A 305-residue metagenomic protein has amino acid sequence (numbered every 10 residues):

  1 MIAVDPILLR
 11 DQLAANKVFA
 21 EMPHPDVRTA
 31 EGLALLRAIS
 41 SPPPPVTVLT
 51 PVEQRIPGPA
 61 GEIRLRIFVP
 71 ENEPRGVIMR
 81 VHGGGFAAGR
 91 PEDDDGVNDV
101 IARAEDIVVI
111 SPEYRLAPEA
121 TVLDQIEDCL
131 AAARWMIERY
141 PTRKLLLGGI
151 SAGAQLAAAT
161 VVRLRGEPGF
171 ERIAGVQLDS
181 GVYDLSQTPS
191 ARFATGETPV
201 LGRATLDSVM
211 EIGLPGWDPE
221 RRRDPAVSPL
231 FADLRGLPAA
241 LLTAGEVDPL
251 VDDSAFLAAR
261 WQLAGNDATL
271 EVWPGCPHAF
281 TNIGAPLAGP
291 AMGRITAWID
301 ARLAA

Functional and structural regions predicted by a protein language model:
M1-I67, P219, P286, L303-A305: A glycine/proline-hinged amphipathic helix-loop "lid/cap" segment that gates access to hydrophobic ligand pockets
P57-P59, L65-P74, L230-R235: Short beta-strand-to-loop junctions in surface cap/lid or active-site-entrance loops
R75-G84: Short beta-strand element of the alpha/beta-hydrolase
R90-P91, V97, A102, I110-K144 (+1 more regions): Catalytic nucleophile-loop/oxyanion-hole region of alpha/beta-hydrolase and closely related hydrolase-like folds
G149, G153, A157: Gly/Ala-rich beta-loop-alpha elbow adjacent to hydrolase catalytic centers
V162, G166-E220: Hydrolase active-site cap/lid region
L242-A244: Short beta-strand/loop motif that positions the catalytic acidic residue of the alpha/beta-hydrolase fold
G284-A305: Catalytic active-site module of serine/aspartate enzymes centered on a nucleophile-bearing elbow/loop
